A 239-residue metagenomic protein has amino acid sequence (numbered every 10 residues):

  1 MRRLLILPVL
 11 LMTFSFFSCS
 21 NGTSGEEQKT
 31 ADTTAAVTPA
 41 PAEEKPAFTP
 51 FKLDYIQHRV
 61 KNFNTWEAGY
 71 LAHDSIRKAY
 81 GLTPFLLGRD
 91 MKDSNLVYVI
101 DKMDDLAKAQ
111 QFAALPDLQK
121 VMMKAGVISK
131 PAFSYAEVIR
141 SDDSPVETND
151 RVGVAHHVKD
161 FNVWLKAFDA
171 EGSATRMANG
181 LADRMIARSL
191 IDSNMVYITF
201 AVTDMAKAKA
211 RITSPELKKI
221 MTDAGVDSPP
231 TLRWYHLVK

Functional and structural regions predicted by a protein language model:
M1-R2: N-terminal secretory signal peptides that target proteins for export/translocation
L5-T13: Sec-dependent N-terminal signal peptides
S15-S18: C-terminal motif of bacterial Sec signal peptides marking the signal peptidase cleavage site
S20-K239: Short S/T/G/P-rich N-terminal loop/turn motif that feeds into the first structured element of a domain
